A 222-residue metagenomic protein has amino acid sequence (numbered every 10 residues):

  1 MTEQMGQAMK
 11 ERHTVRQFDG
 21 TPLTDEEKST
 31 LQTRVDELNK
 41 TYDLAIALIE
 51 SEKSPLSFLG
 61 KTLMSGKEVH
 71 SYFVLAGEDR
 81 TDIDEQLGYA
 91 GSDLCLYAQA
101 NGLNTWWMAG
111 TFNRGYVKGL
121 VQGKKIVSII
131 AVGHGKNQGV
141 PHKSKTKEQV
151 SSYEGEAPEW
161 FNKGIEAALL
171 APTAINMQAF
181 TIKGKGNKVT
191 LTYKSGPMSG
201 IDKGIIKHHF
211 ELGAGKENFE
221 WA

Functional and structural regions predicted by a protein language model:
M1-A222: Acidic, surface-exposed loops and disordered segments
